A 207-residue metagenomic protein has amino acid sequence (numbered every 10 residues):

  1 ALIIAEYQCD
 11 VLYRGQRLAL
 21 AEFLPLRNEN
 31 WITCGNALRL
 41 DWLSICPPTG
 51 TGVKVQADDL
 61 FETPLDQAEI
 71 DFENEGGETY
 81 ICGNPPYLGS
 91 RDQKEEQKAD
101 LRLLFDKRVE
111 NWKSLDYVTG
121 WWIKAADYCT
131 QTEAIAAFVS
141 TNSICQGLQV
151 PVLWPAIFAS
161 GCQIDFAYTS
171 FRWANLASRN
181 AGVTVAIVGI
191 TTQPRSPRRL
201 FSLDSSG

Functional and structural regions predicted by a protein language model:
A1-A167, T184-S196: SAM-dependent methyltransferase catalytic region
E22, W173-N180: AMP-binding (ANL) adenylation modules
F166-W173, D204-S205: Amphipathic helix/helix-loop-helix segment enriched in hydrophobic residues with interspersed Lys/Arg and occasional
R199, L203-G207: Short, intrinsically disordered, charge-balanced linker/junction segments flanking boundaries in proteins
